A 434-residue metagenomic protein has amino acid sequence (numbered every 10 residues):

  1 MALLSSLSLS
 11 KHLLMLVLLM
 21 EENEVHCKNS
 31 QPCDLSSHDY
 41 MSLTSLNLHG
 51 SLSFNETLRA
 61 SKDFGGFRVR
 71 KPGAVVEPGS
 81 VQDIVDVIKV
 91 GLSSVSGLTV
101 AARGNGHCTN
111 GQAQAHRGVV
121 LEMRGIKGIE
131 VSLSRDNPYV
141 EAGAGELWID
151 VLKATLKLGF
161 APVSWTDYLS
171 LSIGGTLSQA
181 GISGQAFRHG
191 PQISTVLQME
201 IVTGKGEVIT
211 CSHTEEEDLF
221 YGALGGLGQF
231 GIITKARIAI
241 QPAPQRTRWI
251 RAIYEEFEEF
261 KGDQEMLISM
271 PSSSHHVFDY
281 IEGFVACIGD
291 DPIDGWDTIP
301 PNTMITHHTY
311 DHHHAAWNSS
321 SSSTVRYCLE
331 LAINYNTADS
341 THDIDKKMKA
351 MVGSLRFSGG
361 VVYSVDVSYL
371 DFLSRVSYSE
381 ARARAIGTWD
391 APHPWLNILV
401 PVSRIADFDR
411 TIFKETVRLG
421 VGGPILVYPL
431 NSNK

Functional and structural regions predicted by a protein language model:
M1-K434: Noncatalytic alpha-helical scaffold of FAD-dependent oxidoreductases
